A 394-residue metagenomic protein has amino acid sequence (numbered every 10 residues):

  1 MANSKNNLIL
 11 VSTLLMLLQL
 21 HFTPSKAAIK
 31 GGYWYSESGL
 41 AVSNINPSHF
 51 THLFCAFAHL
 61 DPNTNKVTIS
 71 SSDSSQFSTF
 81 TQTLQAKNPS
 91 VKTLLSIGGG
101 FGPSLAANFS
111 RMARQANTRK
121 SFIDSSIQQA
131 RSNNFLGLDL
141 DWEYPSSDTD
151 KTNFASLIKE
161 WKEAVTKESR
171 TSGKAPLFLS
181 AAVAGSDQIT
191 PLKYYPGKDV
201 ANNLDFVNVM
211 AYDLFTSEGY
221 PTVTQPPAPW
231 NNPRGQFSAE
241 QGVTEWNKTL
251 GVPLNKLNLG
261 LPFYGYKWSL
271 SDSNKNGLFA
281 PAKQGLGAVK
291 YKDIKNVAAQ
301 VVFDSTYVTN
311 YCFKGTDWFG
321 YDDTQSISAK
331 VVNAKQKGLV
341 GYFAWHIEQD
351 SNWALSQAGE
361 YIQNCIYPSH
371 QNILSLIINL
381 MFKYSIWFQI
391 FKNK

Functional and structural regions predicted by a protein language model:
A2, L15-I29, A334: N-terminal signal peptide
P24-A130, E160, Q357, I366-H370: Glycan-recognition patch characteristic of GH18 chitinases/ENGases and related GlcNAc/peptidoglycan-binding proteins
S36-S43, S75-T83, S121-S126, Q188-G197 (+3 more regions): Alpha-helical scaffolding within the catalytic cores of extracellular/periplasmic polymer-degrading hydrolases
L53, L95, L140, V207 (+3 more regions): Conserved, mostly hydrophobic/aromatic
P62-S75, E143-N296: Substrate-binding surface in catalytic domains of secreted glycosidases
F80, I97, G102-A107, F215 (+4 more regions): Glycan-binding loop/region signatures in secreted carbohydrate-active enzymes
R131, D139-G185, F319-L374: Active-site and adjacent substrate-binding regions of carbohydrate-active enzymes
